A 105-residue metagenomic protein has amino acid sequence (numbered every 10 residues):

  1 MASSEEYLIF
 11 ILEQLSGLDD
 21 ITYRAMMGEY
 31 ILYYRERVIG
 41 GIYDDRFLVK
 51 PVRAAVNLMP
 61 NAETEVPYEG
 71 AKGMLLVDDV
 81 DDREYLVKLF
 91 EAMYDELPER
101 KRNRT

Functional and structural regions predicted by a protein language model:
M1-T105: Charge-dense, helix-prone N-terminal extensions
